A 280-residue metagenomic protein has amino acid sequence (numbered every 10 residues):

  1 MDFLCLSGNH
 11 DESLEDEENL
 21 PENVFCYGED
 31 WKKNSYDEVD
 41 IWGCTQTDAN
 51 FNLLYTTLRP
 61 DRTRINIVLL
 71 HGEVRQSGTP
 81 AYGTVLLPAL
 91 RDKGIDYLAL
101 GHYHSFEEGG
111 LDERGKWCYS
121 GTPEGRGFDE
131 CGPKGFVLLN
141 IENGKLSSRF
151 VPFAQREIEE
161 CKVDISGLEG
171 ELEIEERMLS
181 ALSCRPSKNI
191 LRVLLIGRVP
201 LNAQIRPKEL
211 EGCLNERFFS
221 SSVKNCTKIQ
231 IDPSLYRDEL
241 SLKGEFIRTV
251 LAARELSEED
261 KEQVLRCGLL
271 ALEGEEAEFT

Functional and structural regions predicted by a protein language model:
M1-C118, T122-G127, C131-G135: His/Asp/Glu-rich metal-coordinating catalytic cores of metallo-dependent phosphodiesterases/hydrolases acting on
L14, L20-E22, T57-P60, K134-F136 (+4 more regions): General N-terminal targeting signals
T45, L111-D112, V137, V199 (+2 more regions): Compositionally biased, intrinsically disordered low-complexity regions
Q46, G72, T122, I141 (+2 more regions): Active-site donor-binding loop signature of nucleotide-sugar glycosyltransferases
L70, L138-I141, L195: Hydrophobic side chains in beta-strands
D112-R114, L138-K145: Short acidic-glycine loop/turn motifs at beta-strand connectors
N143-T280: Accessory, non-catalytic peripheral segments of nucleic-acid enzymes
